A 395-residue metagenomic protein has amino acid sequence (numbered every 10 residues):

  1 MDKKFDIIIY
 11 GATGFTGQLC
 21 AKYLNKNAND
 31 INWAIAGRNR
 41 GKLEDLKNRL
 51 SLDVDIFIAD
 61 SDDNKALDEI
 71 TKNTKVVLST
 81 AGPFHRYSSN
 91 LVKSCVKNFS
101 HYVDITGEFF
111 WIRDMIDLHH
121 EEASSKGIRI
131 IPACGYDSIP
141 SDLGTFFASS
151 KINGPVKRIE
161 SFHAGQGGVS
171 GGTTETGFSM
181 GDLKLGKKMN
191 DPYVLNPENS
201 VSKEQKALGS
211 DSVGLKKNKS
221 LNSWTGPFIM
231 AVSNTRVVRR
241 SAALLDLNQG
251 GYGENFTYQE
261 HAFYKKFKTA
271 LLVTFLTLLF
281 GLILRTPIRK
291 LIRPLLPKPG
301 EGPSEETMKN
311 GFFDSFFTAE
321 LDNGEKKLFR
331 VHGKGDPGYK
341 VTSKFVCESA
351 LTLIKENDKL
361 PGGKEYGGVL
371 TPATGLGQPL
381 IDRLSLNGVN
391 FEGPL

Functional and structural regions predicted by a protein language model:
D6, K75-V76, H101, K327: Structural motif
I7-K26: N-terminal Rossmann NAD(P)H-binding glycine-rich loop of SDR-like oxidoreductase domains
Y23-I31, L245: A short, Lys/Arg-enriched amphipathic alpha-helix followed by its capping loop at the start of a domain
N29-K42: Conserved glycine-rich Rossmann-like NAD(P)H-binding loop of the short-chain dehydrogenase/reductase
L46-D53: Short, conserved SAM-binding/catalytic segment of Class I S-adenosyl-L-methionine-dependent methyltransferases
F57-N73, T80-R86: Conserved Rossmann-fold cofactor-binding substructure of NAD(P)-dependent oxidoreductases
P83-S200, S233, V237: Glycine-/Pro-rich loop/turn segments that contact NAD(P) or position catalytic residues in Rossmann-like domains
S150-L395: C-terminal catalytic/substrate-binding lobe primarily of soluble NAD(P)-dependent oxidoreductases
